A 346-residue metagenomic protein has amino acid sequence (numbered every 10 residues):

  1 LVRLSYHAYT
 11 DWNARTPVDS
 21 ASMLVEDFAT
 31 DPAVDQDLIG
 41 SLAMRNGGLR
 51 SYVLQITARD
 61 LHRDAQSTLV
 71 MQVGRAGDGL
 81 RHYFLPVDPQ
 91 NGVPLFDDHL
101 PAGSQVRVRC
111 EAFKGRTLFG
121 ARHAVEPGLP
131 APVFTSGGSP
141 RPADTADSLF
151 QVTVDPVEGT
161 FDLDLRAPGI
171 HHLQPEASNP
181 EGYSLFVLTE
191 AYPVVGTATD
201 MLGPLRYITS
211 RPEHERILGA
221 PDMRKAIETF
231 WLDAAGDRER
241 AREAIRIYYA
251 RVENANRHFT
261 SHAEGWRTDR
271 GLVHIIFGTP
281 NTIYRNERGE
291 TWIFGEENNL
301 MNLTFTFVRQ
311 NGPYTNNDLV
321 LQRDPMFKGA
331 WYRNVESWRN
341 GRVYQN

Functional and structural regions predicted by a protein language model:
L1-D147, D155-V157: Intrinsically disordered, low-complexity terminal regions enriched in Ser/Thr/Pro/Gly and charged residues
Y9-N13, R59-L61, E297-N299, Q310-G312 (+1 more regions): Solvent-exposed coil/turn segments that connect beta secondary-structure elements in extracytoplasmic/periplasmic
A65-G74, P180-A191: Edge beta-strands of extracellular beta-sandwich domains
R75-H99, F186-P212: Low-complexity, Pro/Ser/Thr- and charge-rich linker/hinge segments at domain boundaries
F119-E181, I245, N256, T260: Structured core of small recognition/catalytic domains
V194-I245: Early exported N-terminus immediately downstream of N-terminal targeting peptides
M223, W231-R251, N256-W266, G271-N316 (+2 more regions): A cross-family detector of function-defining hotspots
